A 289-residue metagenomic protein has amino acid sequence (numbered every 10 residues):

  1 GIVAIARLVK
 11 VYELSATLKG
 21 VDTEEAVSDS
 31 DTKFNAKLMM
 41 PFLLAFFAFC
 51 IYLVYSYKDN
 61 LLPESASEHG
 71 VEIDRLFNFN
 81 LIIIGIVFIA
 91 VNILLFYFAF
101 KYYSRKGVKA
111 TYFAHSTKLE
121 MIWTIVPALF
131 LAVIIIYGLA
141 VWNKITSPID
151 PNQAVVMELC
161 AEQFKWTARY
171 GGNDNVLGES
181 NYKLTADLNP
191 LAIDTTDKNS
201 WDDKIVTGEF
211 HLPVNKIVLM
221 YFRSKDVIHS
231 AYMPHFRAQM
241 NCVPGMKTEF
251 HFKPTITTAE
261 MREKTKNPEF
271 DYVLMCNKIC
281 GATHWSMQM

Functional and structural regions predicted by a protein language model:
G1-I83: Hydrophobic alpha-helical segments
I2-K10, V87-S104: Transmembrane alpha-helical segments in integral membrane proteins
L43, I84, F88-V91, P127: Alpha-helical transmembrane segments of integral membrane proteins
Y52-F79, N92-M289: Non-transmembrane, membrane-proximal soluble domains of secreted or membrane proteins
